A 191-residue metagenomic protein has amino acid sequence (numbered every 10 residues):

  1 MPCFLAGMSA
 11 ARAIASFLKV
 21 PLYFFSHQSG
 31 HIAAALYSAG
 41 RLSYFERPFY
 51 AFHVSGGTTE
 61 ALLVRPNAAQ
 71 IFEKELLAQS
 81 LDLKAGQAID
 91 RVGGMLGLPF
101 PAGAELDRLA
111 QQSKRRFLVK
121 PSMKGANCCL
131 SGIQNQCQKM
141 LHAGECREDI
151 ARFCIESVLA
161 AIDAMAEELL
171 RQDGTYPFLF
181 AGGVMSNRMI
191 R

Functional and structural regions predicted by a protein language model:
M1-R12, S16: Short beta-strand-loop/turn "lid" adjacent to the catalytic site in phosphate-handling enzymes
C3, F49-H53, D82, L179: Short glycine-aspartate micro-motif
L18-P21, Y44-F49, G57-T59, I71-F72 (+2 more regions): Short coil/turn connectors at secondary-structure junctions
L22-H27, L83, F180: General beta-strand structural signal in soluble alpha/beta enzymes
F25-F49: Conserved phosphate-binding catalytic cores of ATP/NTP-utilizing and phosphoryl-transfer enzymes
S29, R65-Q112, N135-G144: Glycine-rich phosphate-binding loop plus the immediately following alpha-helix
A33, A51-H53, T59-L63: Short beta-strand scaffold segments in enzyme catalytic cores
A104, R108-F178, V184-R191: A contiguous, well-structured pocket-lining segment that forms one wall/lid of small-molecule binding clefts in soluble
